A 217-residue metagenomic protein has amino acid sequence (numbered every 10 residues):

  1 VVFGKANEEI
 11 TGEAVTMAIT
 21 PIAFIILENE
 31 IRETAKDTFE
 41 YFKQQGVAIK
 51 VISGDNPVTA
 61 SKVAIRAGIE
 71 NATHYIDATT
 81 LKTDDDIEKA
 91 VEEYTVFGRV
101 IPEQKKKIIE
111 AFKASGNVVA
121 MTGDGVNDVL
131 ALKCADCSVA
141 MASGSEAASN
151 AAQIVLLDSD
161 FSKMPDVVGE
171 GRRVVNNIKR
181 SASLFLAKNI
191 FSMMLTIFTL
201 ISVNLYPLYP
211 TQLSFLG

Functional and structural regions predicted by a protein language model:
V1-S61, T83-D85: Signature of the cytosolic headpiece of P-type E1-E2 ATPases
F3, I19, F42, D55 (+7 more regions): Residue-level signature of catalytic and energy-coupling elements of molecular machines, predominantly ATP/GTP-dependent
K62-R66: Conserved glycine-bearing catalytic or ligand-binding loops at nucleotide- and phosphate-handling centers of large
A67, N71-M121, G125, A135 (+1 more regions): Membrane-embedded transport module
D128: Conserved cytosolic catalytic loops of P-type ATPases
